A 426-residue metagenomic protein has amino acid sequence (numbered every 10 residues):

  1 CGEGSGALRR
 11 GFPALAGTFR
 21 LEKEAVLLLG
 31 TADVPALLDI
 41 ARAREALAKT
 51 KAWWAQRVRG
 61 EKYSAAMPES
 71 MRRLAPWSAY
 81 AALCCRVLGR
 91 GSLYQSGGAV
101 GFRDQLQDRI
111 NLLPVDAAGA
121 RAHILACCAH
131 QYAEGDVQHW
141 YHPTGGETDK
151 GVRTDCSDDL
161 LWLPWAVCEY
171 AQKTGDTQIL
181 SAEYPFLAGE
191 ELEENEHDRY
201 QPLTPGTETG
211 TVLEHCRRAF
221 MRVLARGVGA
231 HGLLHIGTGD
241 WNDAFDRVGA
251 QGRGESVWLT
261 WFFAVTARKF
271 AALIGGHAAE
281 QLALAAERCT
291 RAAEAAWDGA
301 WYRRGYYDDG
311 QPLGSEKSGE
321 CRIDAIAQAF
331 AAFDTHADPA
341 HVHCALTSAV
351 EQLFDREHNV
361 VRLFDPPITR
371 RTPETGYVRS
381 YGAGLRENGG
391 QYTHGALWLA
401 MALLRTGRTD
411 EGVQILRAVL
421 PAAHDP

Functional and structural regions predicted by a protein language model:
C1-P426: Acidic, mature catalytic/reactive cores of soluble proteins
